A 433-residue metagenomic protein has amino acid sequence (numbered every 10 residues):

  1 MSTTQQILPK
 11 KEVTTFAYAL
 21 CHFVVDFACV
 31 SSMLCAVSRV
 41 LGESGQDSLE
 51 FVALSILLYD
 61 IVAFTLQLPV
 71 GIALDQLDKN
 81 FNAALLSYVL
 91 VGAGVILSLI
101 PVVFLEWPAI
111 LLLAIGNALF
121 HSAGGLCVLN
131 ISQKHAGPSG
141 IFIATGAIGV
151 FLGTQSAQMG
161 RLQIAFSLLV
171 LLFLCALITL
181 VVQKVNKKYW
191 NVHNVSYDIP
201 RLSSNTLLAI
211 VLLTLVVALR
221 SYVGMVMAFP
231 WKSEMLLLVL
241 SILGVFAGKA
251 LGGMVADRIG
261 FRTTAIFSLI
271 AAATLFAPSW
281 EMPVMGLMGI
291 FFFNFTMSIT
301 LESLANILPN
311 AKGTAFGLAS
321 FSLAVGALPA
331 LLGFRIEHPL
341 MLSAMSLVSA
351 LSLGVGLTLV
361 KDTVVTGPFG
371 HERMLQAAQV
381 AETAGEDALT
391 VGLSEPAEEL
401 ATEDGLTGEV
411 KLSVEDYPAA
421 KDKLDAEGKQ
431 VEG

Functional and structural regions predicted by a protein language model:
I7-L57, L219-P230: Helix-loop boundary and gating motifs at the non-cytosolic
L34, S203-F246: Extracytoplasmic gate region of multi-pass secondary transporters
A53-L74, V239-L251: Central cavity-lining transmembrane alpha-helices of secondary-active solute carriers, predominantly the Major
N82-L97, T263-A277: Structural signature of the two symmetry-related core transmembrane helices
L119-S132, N294-P309: Intracellular juxtamembrane helix-capping segments at the cytosolic ends of symmetry-related transmembrane helices
H135-A157, F316-L332: Glycine-rich segments within core transmembrane alpha-helices of 12-TM secondary carriers
Q163-V182, L342-L359: Symmetry-related core transmembrane helices of the 12-TM Major Facilitator Superfamily/SLC fold
T263-I299: C-terminal transmembrane helical hairpin of 12-TM major facilitator-type secondary transporters
